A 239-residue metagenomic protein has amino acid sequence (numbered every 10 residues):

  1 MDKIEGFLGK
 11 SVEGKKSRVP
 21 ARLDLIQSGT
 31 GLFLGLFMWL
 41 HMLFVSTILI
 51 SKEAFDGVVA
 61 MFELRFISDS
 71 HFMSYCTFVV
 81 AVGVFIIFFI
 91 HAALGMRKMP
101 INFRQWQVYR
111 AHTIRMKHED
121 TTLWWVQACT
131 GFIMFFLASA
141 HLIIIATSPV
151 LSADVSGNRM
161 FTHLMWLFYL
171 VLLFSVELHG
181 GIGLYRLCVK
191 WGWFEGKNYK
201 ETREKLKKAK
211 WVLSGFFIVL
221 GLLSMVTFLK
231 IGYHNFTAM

Functional and structural regions predicted by a protein language model:
M1-M239: Membrane-embedded alpha-helical bundles that constitute the cytochrome b-like, heme-associated redox core of multi-pass
